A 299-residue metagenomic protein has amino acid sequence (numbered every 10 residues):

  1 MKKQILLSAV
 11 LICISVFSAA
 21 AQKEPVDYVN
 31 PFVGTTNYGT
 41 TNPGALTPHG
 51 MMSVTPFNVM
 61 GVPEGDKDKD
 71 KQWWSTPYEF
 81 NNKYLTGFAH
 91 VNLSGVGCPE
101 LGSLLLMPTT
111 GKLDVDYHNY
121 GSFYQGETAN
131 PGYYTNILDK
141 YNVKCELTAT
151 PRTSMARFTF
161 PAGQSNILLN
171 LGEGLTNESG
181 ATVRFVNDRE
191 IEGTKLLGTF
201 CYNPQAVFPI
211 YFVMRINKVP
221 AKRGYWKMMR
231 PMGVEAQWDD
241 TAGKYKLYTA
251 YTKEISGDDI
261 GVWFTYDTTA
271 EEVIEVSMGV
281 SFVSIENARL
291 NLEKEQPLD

Functional and structural regions predicted by a protein language model:
M1-Q22: Bacterial Sec-dependent N-terminal signal peptides
Q22-D299: Accessory carbohydrate-recognition regions in carbohydrate-active enzymes
